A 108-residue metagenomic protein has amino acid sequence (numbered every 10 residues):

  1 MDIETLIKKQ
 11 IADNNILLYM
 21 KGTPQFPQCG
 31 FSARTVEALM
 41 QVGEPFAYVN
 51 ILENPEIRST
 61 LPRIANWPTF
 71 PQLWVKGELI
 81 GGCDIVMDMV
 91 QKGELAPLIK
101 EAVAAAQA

Functional and structural regions predicted by a protein language model:
T5, R58-R63: TIR-domain catalytic/interaction hotspot
K8-P45: Local sequence-structure signature of Cys/Sec-based thiol-disulfide redox active-site neighborhoods
Q10, I64, M89: Conserved catalytic core of Hanks-type protein kinase domains
L17, I64-V75, G82-D84: Structural micro-motif
G43-T60, P68: Thiol-based oxidoreductase modules, predominantly thioredoxin-like and allied folds used for disulfide exchange
V75-A106: Non-catalytic, surface beta->alpha helical segment in thiol-disulfide oxidoreductase systems
